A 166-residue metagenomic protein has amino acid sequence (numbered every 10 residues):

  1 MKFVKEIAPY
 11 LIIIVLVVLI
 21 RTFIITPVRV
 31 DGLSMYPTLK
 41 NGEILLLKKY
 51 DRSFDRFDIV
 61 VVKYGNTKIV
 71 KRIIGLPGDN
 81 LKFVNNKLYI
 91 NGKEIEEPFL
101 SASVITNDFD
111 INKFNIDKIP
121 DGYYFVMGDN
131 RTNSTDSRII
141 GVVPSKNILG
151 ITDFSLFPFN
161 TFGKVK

Functional and structural regions predicted by a protein language model:
F3-V4, L11, L19, F23 (+1 more regions): Soluble "head" domains of membrane/secretory-pathway proteins
I24-V30: Sec-dependent signal peptide cleavage junction
